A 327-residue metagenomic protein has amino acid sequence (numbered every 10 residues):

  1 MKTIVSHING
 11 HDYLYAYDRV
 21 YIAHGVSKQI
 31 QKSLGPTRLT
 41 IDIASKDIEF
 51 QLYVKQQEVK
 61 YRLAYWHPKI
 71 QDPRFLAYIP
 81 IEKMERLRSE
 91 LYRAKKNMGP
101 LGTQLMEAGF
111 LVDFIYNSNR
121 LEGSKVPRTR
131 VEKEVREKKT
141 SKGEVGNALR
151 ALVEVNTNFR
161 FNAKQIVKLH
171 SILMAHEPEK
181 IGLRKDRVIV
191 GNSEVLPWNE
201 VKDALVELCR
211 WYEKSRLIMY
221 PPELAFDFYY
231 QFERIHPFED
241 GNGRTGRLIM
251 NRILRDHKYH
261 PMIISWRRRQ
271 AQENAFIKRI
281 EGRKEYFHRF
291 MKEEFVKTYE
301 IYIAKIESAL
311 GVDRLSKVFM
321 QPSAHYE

Functional and structural regions predicted by a protein language model:
M1-D240, R244-E327: FIC/Doc superfamily catalytic core
